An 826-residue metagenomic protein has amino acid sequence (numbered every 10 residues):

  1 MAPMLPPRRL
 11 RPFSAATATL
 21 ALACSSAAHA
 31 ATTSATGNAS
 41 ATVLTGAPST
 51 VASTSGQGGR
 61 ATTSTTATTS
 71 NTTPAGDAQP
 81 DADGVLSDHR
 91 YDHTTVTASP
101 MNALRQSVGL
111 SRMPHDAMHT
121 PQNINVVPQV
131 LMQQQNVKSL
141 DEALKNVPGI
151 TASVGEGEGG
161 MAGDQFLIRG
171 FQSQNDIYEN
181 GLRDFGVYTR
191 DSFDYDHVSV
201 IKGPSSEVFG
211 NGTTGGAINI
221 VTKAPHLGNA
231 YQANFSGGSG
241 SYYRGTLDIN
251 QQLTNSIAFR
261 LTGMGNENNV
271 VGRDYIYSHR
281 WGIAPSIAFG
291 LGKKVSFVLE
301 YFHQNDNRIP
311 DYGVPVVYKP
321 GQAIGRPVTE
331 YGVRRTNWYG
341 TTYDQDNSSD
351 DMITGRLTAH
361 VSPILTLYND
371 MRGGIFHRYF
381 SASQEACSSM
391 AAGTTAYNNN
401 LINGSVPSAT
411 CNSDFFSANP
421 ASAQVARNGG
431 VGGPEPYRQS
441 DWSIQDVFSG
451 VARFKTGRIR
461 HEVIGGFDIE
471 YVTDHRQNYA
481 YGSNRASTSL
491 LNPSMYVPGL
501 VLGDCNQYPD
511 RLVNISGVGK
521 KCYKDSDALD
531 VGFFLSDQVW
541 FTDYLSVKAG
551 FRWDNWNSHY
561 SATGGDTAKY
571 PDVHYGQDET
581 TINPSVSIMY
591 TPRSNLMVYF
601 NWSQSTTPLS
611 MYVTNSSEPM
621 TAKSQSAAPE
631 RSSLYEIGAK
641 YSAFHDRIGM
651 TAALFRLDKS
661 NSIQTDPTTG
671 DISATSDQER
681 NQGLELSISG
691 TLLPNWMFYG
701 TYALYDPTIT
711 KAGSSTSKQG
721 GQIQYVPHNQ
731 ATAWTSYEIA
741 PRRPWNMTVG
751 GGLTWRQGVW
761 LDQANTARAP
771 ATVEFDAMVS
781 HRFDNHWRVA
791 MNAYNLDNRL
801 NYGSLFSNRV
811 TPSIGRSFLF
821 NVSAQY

Functional and structural regions predicted by a protein language model:
S55, T65, V85, H89-G228 (+1 more regions): Acidic, small-polar-rich N-terminal luminal/periplasmic segments of exported/outer-membrane proteins
F193-D196, E207-P285, L291-V295, D351 (+2 more regions): Outer-membrane beta-barrel translocator/receptor signature
S256-F259, K294-F297, I364-L367, R458 (+7 more regions): Repeated loop/turn-to-beta-strand initiation elements of outer-membrane beta-barrel proteins
N268-V271, I283-H360, I364, G374-D441 (+4 more regions): Acidic/polar loop-and-plug regions of large Gram-negative outer-membrane beta-barrel proteins
A288-G292, D441, R460-V472, K524-K659 (+2 more regions): Structural signature of Gram-negative outer-membrane beta-barrels, strongest in the C-terminal barrel of TonB-dependent
H360, T366-R372, F376-R378, A382 (+4 more regions): Membrane-embedded beta-barrel scaffold of Gram-negative outer-membrane proteins
D543, R656-D658, A674-Q763, D797: Gram-negative outer-membrane beta-barrel transporters
T754-D762, R768, S780-Y826: C-terminal beta-signal and adjacent terminal beta-strands/loops of Gram-negative outer-membrane beta-barrel proteins
